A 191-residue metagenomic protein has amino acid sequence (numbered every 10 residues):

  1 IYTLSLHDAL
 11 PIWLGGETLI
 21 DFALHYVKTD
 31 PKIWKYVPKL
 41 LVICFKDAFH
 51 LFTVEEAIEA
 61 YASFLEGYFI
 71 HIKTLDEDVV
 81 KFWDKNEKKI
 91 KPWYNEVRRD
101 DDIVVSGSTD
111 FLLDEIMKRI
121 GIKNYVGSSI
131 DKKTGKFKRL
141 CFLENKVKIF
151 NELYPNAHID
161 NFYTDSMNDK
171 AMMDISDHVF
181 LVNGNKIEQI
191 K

Functional and structural regions predicted by a protein language model:
I1-L4, D8: Single conserved hydrophobic/aromatic residue that forms the stacking wall/gate of nucleotide- or nucleobase-binding
T3, L19, I122: ATP/adenylate-binding site constellation spanning eukaryotic-like Ser/Thr protein kinases, ABC-transporter
I12-L14: Hydrophobic "anchor" residues
G16-L19, A23, V27-P92: A metal-dependent, Asp-based hydrolase signature
E77-K191: C-terminal cap/substrate-recognition subdomain and adjoining C-terminal extension of metal-dependent phosphatase-like
